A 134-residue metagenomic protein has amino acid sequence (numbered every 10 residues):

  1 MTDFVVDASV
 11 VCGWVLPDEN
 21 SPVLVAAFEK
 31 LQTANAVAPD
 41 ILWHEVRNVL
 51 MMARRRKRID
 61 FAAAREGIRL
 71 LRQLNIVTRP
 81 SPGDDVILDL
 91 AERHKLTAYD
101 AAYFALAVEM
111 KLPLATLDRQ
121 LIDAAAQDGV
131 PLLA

Functional and structural regions predicted by a protein language model:
M1-D3, L96, F104-A134: Acidic, PIN/NYN-like endoribonuclease modules and their adjacent C-terminal/linker elements
M1-I41, A53-A62, D128: Short, well-structured N-terminal submotif of metal-dependent ribonuclease cores
V10, E45-V49, G67-L71, V86 (+1 more regions): A general alpha-helix detector
V10, L42, Y103, Q120-L121: Alpha-helix capping/helix-boundary segments
E19-V23, I59-E66, P82, A98 (+1 more regions): Alpha-helix N-cap and coil->helix boundary residues
V23, E45, D123-A124: Phosphate- and divalent-cation-binding pockets in alpha/beta enzyme and binding domains that engage nucleotide-derived
R47-N75: Active-site-proximal, substrate-binding regions of enzyme catalytic domains and RNA-binding/basic surfaces
Q73-L117: Active-site neighborhoods of divalent-metal-dependent phosphate/nucleic-acid chemistry enzymes
